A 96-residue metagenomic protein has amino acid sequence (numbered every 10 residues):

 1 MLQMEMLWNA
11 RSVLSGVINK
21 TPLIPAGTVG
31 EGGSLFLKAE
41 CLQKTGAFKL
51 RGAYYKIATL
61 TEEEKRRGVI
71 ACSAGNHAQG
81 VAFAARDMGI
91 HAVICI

Functional and structural regions predicted by a protein language model:
M1-I96: PLP-dependent amino-acid enzyme catalytic core
